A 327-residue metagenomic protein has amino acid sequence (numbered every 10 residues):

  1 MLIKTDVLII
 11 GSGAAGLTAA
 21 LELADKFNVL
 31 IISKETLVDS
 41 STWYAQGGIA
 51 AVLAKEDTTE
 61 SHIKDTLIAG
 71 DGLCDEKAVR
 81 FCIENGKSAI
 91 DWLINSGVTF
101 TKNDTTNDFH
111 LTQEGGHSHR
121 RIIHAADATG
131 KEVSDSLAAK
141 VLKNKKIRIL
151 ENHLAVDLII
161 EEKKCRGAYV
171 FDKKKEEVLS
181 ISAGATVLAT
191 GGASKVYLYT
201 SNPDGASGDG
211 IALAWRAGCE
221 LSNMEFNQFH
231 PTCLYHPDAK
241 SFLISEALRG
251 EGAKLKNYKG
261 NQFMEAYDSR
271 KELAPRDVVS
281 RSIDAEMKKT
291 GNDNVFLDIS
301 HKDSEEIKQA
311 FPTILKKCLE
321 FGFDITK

Functional and structural regions predicted by a protein language model:
V7-I31: N-terminal Rossmann-like FAD-binding beta1-loop-alpha1 element of flavoenzymes
G13-A14, T36, A128, A193-S194: Residue-level detector of alpha-helix initiation sites
A24-I49, K55: Glycine-rich FAD pyrophosphate-binding loop
A51-C82: Glycine-rich active-site loop/strand segments that organize a redox cofactor
C74-K87, R121-A139, L150, T200-G208 (+2 more regions): Short beta-strand to alpha-helix junction loop
I94-E177, S182, A189, C233-H236 (+1 more regions): Conserved redox-cofactor binding core of oxidoreductases
L188-T200: Flavin (primarily FAD) binding-site architecture
L213, C219-K327: An anion/pyrophosphate-binding glycine-rich loop and adjacent beta-alpha core in soluble alpha-beta enzymes
